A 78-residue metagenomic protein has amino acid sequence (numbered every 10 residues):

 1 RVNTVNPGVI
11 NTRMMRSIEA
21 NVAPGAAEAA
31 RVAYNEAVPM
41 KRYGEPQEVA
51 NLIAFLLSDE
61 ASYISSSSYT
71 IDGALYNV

Functional and structural regions predicted by a protein language model:
R1, I64-S66: Short, small/polar-rich loop/turn modules that mediate ligand/substrate recognition or access, typified
T4, S68-T70: Conserved beta-strand scaffold in the Rossmann-like NAD(H)/NADP(H)-binding core of dehydrogenases/reductases
P7-S17, N21: Short, flexible catalytic-loop segment of classical short-chain dehydrogenase/reductase
A20-V38: A short C-terminal helix-loop "cap" of Rossmann-like NAD(P)-dependent dehydrogenase/epimerase domains
G25-A26, V38-V49, E60: A conserved structural motif in NAD(P)-dependent oxidoreductases
